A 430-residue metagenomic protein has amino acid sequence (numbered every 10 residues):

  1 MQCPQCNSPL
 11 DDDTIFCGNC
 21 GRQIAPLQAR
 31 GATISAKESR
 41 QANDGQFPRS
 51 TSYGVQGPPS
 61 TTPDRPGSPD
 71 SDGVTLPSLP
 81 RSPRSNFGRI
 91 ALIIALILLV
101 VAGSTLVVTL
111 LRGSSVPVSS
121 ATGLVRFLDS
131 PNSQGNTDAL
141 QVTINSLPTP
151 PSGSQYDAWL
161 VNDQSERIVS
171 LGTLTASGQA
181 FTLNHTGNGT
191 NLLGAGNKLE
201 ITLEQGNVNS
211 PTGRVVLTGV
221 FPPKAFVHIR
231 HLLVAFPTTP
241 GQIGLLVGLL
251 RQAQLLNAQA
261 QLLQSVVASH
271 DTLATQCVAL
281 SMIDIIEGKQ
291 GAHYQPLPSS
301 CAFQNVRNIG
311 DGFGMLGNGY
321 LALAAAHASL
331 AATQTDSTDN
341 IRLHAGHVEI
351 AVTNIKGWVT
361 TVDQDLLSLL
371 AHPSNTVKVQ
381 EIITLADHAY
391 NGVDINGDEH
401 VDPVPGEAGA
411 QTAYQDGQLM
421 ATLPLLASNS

Functional and structural regions predicted by a protein language model:
M1-D44: Cys/His-rich metal-coordination motifs, chiefly Zn-binding "fingers/knuckles"
D11, R30, P48, P58-P59 (+1 more regions): Low-complexity intrinsically disordered segments
T33, T51, V116-S120: Intrinsically disordered, low-complexity acidic Ser/Thr-rich regulatory segments
K37, L79-S82, V100: N-terminal targeting leader peptides, primarily classical Sec-type signal peptides for secretion
Q41, Q46, Y53-Q56: Low-complexity, intrinsically disordered or signal/transmembrane-proximal segments
Y53, P58-S85: Juxtamembrane low-complexity tails/linkers enriched in Ser/Thr-Pro and polybasic
R89-S430: N-terminal targeting/export leaders
